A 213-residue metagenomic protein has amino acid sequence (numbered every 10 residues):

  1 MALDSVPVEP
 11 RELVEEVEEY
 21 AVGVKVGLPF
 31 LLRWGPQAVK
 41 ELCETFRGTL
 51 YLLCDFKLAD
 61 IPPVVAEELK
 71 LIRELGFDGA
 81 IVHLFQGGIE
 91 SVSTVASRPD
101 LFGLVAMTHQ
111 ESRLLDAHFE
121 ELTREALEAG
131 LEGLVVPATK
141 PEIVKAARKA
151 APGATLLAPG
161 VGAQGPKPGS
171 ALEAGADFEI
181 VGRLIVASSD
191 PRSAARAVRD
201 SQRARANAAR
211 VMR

Functional and structural regions predicted by a protein language model:
M1-C54, D60-P62, G76-F77, E125 (+4 more regions): Conserved N-terminal beta1-alpha1 strand-loop-helix module at the mouth
M1-L3, V24-V26, L52-F56, A80-V82 (+4 more regions): Hydrophobic faces of well-ordered beta-strands that scaffold small-molecule active sites in alpha/beta enzyme cores
S5-V8, F30-L32, F85-G88, A138-E142 (+1 more regions): Short beta->alpha connector loops
E9-L13, W34, V64-E68, E90-S91 (+3 more regions): Short acidic active-site motifs
L32, P36-F56, V95-A106, K145-A163 (+1 more regions): Alpha-helix-loop-beta-strand connector modules within alpha/beta enzyme cores
D60-P141, G153: Conserved anion-binding
P63-L71, A146-A150, A163-E179: Catalytic cores of alpha/beta
G79-G88, V161-K167, G175-A194: Glycine-rich phosphate-binding active-site loops on the catalytic face of alpha/beta enzymes
